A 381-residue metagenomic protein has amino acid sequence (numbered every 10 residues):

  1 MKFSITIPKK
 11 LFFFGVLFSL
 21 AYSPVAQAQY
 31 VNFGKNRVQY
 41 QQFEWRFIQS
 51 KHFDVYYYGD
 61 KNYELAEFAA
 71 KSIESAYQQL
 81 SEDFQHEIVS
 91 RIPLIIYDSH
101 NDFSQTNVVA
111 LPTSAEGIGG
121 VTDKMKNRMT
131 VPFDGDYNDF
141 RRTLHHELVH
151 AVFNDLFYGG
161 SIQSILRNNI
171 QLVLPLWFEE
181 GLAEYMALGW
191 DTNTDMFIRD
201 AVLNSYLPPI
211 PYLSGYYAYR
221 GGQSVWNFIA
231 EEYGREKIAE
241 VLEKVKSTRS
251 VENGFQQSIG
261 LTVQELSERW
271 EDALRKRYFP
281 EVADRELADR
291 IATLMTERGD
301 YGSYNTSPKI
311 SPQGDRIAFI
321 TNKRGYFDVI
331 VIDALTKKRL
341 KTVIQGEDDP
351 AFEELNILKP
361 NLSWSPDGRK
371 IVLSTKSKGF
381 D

Functional and structural regions predicted by a protein language model:
M1-F13: Bacterial N-terminal signal peptides that target proteins for export
Y22-A28: Sec/Tat signal peptide C-region and signal peptidase I cleavage site
A28-N169, P175, T192-N193, G254: Juxtacatalytic substrate-recognition/specificity segment
L174-L261: Active-site-proximal alpha-helical
M196, D300-S303, I320-I330, G346-I357 (+1 more regions): A flexible loop/linker signature enriched in serine peptidases of the S9 family
F279-G299, K341-E354: Surface-exposed loop and turn segments in beta-propeller and other repeat-based domains that flank or scaffold
P308-R316, N361-K370: Blade-terminus and WD-like Trp-Asp/Gly-His loop motifs, strongest in beta-propeller folds
D333-K337: Short loop/turn segments that connect beta-strands within beta-propeller blades
